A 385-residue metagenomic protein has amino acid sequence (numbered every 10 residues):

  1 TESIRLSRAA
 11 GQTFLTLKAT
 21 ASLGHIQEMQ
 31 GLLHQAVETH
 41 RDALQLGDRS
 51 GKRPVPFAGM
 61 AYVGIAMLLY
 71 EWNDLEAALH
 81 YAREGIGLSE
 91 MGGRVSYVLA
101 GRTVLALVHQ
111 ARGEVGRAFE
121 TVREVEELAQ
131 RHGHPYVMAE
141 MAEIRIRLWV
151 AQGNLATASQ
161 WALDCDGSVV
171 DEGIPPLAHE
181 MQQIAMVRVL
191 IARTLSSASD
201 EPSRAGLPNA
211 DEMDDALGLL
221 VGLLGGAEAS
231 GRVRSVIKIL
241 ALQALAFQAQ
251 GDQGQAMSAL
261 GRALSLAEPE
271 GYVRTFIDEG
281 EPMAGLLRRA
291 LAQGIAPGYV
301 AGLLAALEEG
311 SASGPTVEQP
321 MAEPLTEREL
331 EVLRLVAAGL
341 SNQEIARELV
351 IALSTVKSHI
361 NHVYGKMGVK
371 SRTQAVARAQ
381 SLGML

Functional and structural regions predicted by a protein language model:
T1-A10, A19-G314, H359: Helix-coil-helix junctions within alpha-helical repeat/solenoid scaffolds
T13: Transmembrane helices and adjacent periplasmic/lumenal helix-loop junctions of polyprenol-phosphate-dependent
E308, A312-N361, G365-K370, Q374-L385: Helix-turn-helix DNA-binding segment
